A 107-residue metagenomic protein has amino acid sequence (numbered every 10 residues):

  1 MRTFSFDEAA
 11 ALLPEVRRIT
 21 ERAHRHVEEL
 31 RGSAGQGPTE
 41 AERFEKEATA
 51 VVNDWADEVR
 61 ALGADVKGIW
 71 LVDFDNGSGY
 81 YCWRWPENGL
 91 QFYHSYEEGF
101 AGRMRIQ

Functional and structural regions predicted by a protein language model:
M1, R25-E28, G35-Y80, R84-N88: N-terminal intrinsically disordered, cationic/polar leader segments that include organellar targeting peptides
M1-G35: Long, hydrophobic N-terminal alpha-helical segment
P86, Y96-Q107: Core subunits and conserved enzymes of cellular information-processing and envelope-translocation systems across
Q91-H94: C-terminal intrinsically disordered, low-complexity regulatory tails of eukaryotic transcription factors
